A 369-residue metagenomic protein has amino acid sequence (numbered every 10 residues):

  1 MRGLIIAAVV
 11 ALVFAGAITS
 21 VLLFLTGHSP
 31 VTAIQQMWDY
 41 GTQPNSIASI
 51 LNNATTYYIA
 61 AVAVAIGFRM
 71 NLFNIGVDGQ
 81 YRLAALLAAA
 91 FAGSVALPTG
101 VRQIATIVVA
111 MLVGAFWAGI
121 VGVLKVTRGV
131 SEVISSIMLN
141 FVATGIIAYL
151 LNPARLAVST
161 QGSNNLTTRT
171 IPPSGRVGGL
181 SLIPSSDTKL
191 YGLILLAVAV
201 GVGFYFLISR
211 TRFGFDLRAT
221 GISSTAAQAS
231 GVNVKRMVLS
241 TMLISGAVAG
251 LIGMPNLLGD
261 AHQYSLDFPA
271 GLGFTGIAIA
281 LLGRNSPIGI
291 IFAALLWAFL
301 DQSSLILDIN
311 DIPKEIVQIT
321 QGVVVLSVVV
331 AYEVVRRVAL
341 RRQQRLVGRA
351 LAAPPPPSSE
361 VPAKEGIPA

Functional and structural regions predicted by a protein language model:
M1-F14, S20-V21, I222, A229-R236 (+1 more regions): Cytosolic-side transmembrane-helix boundaries in multi-pass membrane proteins
M1-I6, F68-G76, P98-I107, M111-I171 (+3 more regions): Short loop segments and helix-boundary regions at transmembrane helix junctions of multi-pass inner-membrane proteins
A7-L23, A60-V64, A85, A89-F91 (+8 more regions): Hydrophobic core segments of alpha-helical transmembrane domains in multi-pass membrane transport and ion-translocation
V21-T26, T32, Q36-V95, I107 (+5 more regions): Single transmembrane alpha-helix segments in multi-pass membrane proteins
H28, G203-M242, E365: Membrane-helix/interface signature in polytopic inner-membrane proteins
Y40, P44-N45, S136, N140-R210 (+2 more regions): Transmembrane helix-bundle core of multi-pass membrane transporters and related energy-transducing complexes
E132-I134, Q161-N164, K189-L196, D267-L272 (+1 more regions): Loop-to-transmembrane alpha-helix initiation sites
A154, Y205-S209, G214, S245-I277 (+1 more regions): Inter-helical junctions in multi-pass inner-membrane proteins, predominant in energy-converting antiporter-like
